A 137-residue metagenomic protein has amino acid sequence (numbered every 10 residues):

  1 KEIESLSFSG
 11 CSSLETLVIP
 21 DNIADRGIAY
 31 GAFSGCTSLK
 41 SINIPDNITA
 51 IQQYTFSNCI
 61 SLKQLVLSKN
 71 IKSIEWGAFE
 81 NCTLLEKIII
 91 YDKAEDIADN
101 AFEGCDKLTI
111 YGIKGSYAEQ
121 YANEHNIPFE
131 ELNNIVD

Functional and structural regions predicted by a protein language model:
K1-E2, C11-G27, T37-A50, I60-S73 (+3 more regions): Structural signature of tandem-repeat unit edges
E4-S9, A29-S34, Q52-T55, E75-A78 (+1 more regions): Consensus positions within tandem repeat domains that build extended binding/scaffold surfaces
E124-N126: Short, structured coil segments at secondary-structure junctions
